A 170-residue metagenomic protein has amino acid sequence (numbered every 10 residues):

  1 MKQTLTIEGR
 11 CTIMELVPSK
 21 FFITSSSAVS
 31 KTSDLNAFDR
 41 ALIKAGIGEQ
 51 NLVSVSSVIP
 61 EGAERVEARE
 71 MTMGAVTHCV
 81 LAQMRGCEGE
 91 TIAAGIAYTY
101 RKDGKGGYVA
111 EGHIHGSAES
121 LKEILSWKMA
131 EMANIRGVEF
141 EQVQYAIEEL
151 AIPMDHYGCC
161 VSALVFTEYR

Functional and structural regions predicted by a protein language model:
K2-E8, T32, P60-E61, M73-V76 (+1 more regions): A short linear-motif detector with a strong N-terminal bias
Q3-A28, K44, E49-Q50, G62 (+1 more regions): Positively charged, aromatic-enriched nucleic acid-contacting surfaces
I7, T12-M14, S33, F38 (+1 more regions): Residue-level detector of functional hotspots within protein domains
V17-P60, G106-G137: Short, well-ordered alpha-helical segments
V53-C79: Intrinsically disordered, low-complexity charged/polar segments
M73-L121: Ordered, amphipathic secondary-structure segments that act as subunit-interaction surfaces in large macromolecular
R101-R170: Glycine-rich, aromatic-bearing surface loops/beta-hairpins
